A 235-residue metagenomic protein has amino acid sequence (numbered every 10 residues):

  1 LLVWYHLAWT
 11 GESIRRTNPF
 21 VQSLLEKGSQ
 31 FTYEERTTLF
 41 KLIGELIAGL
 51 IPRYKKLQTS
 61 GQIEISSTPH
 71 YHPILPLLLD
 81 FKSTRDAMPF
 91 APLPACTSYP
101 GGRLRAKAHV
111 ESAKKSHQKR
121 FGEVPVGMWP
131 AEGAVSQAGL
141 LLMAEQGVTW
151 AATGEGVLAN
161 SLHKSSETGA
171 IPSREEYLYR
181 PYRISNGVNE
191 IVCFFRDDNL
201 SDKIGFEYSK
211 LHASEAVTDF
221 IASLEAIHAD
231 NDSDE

Functional and structural regions predicted by a protein language model:
L1-K27, A48-W129, N189-S209, E235: Metal-dependent polysaccharide deacetylase catalytic core of the NodB/CE4 family, i.e., the active-site-bearing domain
L1-T59, P69, L77-D80, A91 (+3 more regions): Extended, H/D-rich, highly charged conserved domains that either
I43-I51, A106-V110, A213-A226: Well-ordered, non-membrane alpha-helical segments in soluble/globular domains
A131-E235: Active-site-adjacent pocket scaffolds in enzyme catalytic domains
